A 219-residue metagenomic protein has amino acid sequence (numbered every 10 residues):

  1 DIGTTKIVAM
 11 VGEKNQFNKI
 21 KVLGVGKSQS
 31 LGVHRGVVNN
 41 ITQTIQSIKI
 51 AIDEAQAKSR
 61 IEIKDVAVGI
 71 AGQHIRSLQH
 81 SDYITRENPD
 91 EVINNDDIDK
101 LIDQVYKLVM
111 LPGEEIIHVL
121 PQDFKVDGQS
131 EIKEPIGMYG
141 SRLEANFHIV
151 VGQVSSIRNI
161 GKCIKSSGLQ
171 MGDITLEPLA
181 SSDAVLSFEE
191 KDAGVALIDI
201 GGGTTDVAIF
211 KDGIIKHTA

Functional and structural regions predicted by a protein language model:
I2-K6, M10-I198, I214-T218: Nucleotide/phosphate-binding catalytic cleft detector across ATP-hydrolyzing and phosphate-transferring enzymes
D206-A208: A structural feature that tracks compact, well-ordered secondary-structure segments with a strong bias toward
K211: A cytosolic small-molecule/anion-sensing beta-strand core signal
